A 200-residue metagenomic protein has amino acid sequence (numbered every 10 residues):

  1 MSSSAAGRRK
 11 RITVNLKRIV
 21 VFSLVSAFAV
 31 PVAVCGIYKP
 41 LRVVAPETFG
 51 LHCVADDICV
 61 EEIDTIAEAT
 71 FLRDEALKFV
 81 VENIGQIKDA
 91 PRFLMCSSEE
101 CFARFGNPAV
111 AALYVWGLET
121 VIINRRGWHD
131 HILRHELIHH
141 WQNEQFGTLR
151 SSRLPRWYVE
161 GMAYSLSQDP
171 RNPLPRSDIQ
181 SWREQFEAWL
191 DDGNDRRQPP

Functional and structural regions predicted by a protein language model:
M1-V54: N-terminal low-structure segments adjacent to metalloprotease catalytic domains across cellular compartments
K39-T48, F102-N107, T148-R153: Alpha-helical membrane-targeting segments
C53-D57, V115-E119: Short, solvent-exposed coil/turn segments at beta-strand boundaries
E61-G117, R126, P175: Auxiliary, metal-adjacent structural segments of Zn-dependent hydrolase domains
G117-L133, T148-P155: Short pre-active-site segment immediately N-terminal to the catalytic Zn-binding motif
H131-E144, A163-Y164: Active-site recognition of the HExxH zinc-binding catalytic motif
S152-W189: Post-HExxH zinc-binding segment in Zn-dependent metallohydrolases
E184-P200: Non-catalytic cell-wall polysaccharide-engagement segments
